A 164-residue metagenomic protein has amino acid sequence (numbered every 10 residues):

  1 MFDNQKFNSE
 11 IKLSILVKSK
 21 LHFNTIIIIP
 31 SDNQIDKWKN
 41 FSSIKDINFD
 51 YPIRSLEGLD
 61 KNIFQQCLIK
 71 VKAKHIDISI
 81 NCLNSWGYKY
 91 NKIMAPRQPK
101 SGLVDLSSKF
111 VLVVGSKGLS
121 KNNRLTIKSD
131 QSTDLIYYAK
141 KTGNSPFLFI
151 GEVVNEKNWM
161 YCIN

Functional and structural regions predicted by a protein language model:
M1-N164: Class I S-adenosyl-L-methionine-dependent methyltransferase catalytic core
